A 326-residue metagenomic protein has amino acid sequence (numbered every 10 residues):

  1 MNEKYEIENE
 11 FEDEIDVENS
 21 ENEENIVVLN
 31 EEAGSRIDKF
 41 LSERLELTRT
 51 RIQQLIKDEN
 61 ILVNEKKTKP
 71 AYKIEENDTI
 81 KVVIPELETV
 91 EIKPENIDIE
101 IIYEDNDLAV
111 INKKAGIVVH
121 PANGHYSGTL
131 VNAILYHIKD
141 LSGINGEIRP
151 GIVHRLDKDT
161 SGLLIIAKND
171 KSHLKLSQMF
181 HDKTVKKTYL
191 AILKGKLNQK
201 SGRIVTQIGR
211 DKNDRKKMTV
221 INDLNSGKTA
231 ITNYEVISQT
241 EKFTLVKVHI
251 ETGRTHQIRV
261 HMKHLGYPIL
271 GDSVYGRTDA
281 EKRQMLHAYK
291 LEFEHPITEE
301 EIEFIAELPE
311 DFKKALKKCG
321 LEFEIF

Functional and structural regions predicted by a protein language model:
N2-F326: RNA pseudouridine synthases
